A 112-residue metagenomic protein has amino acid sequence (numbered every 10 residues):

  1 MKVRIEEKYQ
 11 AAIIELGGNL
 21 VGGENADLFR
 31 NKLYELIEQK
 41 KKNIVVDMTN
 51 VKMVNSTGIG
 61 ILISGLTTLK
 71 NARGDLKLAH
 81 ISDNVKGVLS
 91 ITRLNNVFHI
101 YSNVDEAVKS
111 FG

Functional and structural regions predicted by a protein language model:
M1-E15: Short beta-strand/loop segment at the start of cytosolic alpha/beta domains
Y9, G18-L20, S82, V104: Short, flexible active-site-adjacent loop segments at beta-strand->alpha-helix junctions, enriched in small/polar
L20-F98: Amphipathic alpha-helical interaction surfaces in cytosolic regulatory modules
H99-N103: Short acidic-hydrophobic, aromatic-tinged amphipathic segments that line or gate anion-handling sites
